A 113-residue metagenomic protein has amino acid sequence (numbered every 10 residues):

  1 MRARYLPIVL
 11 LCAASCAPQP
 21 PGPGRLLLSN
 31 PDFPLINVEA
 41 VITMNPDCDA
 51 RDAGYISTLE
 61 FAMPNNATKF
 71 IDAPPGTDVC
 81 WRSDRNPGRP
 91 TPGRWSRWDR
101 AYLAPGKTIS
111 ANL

Functional and structural regions predicted by a protein language model:
M1-L6: Bacterial N-terminal signal peptides that target proteins for export
A14-P18: N-terminal Sec signal peptide cleavage junction
L26-P34, A40: Asparagine-centered strand-capping/turn motif at beta-strand->loop junctions
N37-D47: Short, surface-exposed beta-strand/strand-loop-strand elements in extracellular ectodomains
D49-A67: Short, acidic Ser/Thr/Gly-rich low-complexity loop/linker segments typical of extracellular and cell-surface proteins
A67-A73: Exposed aromatic-hydrophobic patches
A73-P90: A short, solvent-exposed beta-strand micro-motif common in secreted/extracellular proteins
T91-L113: Extracellular beta-sheet/turn segments enriched in Thr/Pro/Gly and aliphatic residues
